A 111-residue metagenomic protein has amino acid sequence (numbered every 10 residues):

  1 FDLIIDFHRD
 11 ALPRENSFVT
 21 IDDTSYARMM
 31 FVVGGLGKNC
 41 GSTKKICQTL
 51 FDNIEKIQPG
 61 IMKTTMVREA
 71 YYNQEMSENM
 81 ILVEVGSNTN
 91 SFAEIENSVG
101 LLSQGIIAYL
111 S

Functional and structural regions predicted by a protein language model:
F1-V33: Active-site microenvironments of hydrolase-like enzyme catalytic domains
L3-H8, I61-E69: Surface-exposed patches in mature extracellular/periplasmic domains of secreted proteins
H8-R9, V33-G35, I54-Q58, T89 (+2 more regions): Sec/Tat-exported extracytoplasmic proteins
R9-R14, L36-N39, A70-N73, S87-S91: Solvent-exposed loop/turn segments at secondary-structure junctions within structured extracellular/periplasmic domains
D23, G35-I46, N90-E94, S98: Extracytoplasmic/periplasmic, Sec-exported soluble proteins
N39-M66: Active-site-adjacent substrate-binding region of metalloamidase/peptidase-like peptide-processing proteins
T65-S111: Active-site-adjacent mobile loop/cap segments within catalytic or ligand-binding domains
